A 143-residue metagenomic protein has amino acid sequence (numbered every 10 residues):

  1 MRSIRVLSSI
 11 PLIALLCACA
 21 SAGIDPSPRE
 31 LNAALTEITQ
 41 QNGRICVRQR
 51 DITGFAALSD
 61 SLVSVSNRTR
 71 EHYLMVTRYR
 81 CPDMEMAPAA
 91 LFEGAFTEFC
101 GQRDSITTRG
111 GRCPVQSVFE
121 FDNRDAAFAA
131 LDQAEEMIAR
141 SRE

Functional and structural regions predicted by a protein language model:
M1-I10: Bacterial N-terminal signal peptides that target proteins for export
R5, D51, G110: Solvent-exposed, flexible loop/coil residues
L12, I45-R48, G111: Extracytoplasmic/secreted proteins and extracellular or luminal domains
L15-A18: C-terminal motif of bacterial Sec signal peptides marking the signal peptidase cleavage site
A20-Y79, D83-M84, M137-E143: N-terminal secretory signal peptides
Y79-E143: Helix-rich interaction surfaces within compact, conserved domain-sized segments that mediate assembly or partner
